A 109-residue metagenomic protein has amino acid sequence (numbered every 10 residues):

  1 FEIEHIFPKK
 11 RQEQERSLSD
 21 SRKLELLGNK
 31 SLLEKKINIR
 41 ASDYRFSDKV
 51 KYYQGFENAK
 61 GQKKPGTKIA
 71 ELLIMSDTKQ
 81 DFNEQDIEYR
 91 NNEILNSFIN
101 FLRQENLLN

Functional and structural regions predicted by a protein language model:
F1-N109: Flexible coil/loop and intrinsically disordered segments
